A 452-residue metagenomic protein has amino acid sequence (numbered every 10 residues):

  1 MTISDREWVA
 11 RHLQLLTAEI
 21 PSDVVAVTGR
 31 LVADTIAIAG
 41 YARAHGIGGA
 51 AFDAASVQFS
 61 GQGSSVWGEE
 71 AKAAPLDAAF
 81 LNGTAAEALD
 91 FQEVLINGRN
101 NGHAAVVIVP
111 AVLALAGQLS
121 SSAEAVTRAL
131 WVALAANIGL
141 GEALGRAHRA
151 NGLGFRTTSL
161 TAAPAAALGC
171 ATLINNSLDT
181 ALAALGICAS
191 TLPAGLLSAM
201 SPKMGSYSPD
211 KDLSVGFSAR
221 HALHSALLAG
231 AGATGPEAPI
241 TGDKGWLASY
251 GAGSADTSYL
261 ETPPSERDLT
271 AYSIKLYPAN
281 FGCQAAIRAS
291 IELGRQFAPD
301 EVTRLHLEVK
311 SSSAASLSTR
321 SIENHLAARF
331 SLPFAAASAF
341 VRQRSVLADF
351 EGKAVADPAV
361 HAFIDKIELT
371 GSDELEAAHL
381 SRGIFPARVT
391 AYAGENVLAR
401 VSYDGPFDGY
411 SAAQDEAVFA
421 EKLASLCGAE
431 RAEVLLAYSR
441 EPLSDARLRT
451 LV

Functional and structural regions predicted by a protein language model:
M1-T270, E441-V452: N-terminal core-entry segment
P21, C170, K211, K275-A279 (+3 more regions): Generic alpha-helical structural element
E69, H221-L332: Accessory "access/gating" subregions that flank catalytic or transport cores
G139, G154, D212, P239 (+9 more regions): Residue-level preference for alpha-helix termini and adjacent loops
N280-E441: Intrinsically disordered, low-complexity Ser/Thr/Pro/Gly-rich interaction regions that scaffold/cooperate
